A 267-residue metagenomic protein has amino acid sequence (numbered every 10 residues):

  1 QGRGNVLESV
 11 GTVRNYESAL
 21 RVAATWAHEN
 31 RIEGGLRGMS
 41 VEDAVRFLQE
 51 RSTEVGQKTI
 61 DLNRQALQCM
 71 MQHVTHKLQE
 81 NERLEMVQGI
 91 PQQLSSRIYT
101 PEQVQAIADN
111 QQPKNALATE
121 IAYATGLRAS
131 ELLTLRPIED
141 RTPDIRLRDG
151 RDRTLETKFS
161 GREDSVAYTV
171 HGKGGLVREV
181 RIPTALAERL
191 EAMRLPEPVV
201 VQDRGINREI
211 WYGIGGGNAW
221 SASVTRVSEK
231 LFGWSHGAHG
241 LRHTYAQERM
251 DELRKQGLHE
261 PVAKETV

Functional and structural regions predicted by a protein language model:
N5-Q79: Non-catalytic DNA-binding core/recognition domains of DNA-processing enzymes
Y16-A19, V104, K114-A116, S221 (+3 more regions): Short, leucine-enriched amphipathic alpha-helices that occur as contiguous helical runs
R46, H76-Q105: Flexible interdomain linker/hinge and immediately adjacent N-terminus of the catalytic tyrosine-recombinase domain
P101-L133: Basic, Lys/Arg- and aromatic-enriched nucleic-acid-binding interface segment
E120, R242-V267: C-terminal catalytic core of tyrosine-transesterase DNA break-rejoin enzymes
L135-R189: Conserved tyrosine-mediated DNA breakage-rejoining catalytic core shared by Y-recombinases
R146-D149, G237, P261-V267: Short functional hotspots where side chains directly engage DNA or cofactors
R181-R249: Active-site/catalytic core of tyrosine-dependent DNA strand-transfer enzymes
